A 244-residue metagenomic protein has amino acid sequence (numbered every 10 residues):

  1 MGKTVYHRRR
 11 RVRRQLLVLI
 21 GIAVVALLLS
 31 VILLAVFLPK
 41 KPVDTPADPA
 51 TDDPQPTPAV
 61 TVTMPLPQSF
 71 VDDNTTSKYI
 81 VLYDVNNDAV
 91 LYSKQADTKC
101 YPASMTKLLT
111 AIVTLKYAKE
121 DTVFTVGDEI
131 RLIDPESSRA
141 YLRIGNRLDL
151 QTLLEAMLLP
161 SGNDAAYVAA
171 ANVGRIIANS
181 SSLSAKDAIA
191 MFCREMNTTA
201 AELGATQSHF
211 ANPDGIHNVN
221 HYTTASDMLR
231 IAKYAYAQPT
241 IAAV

Functional and structural regions predicted by a protein language model:
M1-V18: N-terminal Lys/Arg-rich, disordered targeting/topogenic segments
L17-V18, Q151, E155, A242: Alpha-helical transmembrane segments of integral membrane proteins
I20-L33: Hydrophobic membrane-insertion alpha-helices, especially the h-region of bacterial N-terminal signal peptides
I32-T45: Hydrophobic single-pass membrane-insertion segments
P42-S226, Y236: Active-site-adjacent loops and short helices of periplasmic peptidoglycan-processing enzymes
D227-V244: Extracytoplasmic
